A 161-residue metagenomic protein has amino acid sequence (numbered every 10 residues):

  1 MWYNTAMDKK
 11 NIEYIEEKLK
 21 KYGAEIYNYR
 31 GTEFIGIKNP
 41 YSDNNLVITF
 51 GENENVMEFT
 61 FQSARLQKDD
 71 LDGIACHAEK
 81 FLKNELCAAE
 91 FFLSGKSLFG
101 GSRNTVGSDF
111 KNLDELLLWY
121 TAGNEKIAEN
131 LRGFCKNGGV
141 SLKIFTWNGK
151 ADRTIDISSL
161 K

Functional and structural regions predicted by a protein language model:
M7-P40: N-terminal "first-domain core" detector
E17-A24, C76-E79, K83, C87 (+1 more regions): Generic surface-pattern signal
E25-Y27, N45-E52, A78, E90-K96: Short linear motifs in intrinsically disordered
G31, N53-E54, K96-F99, G149-K150: Intrinsic-disorder/low-complexity loop/linker signature
T32-P40, M57-F59, L98-N104, S108: Generic recognition of long tandem-repeat/solenoid scaffolds
Y41-H77, E125-K161: Intrinsically disordered, low-complexity regulatory segments enriched in Ser/Thr/Pro and charged residues
L71-A128: Amphipathic protein-protein interaction modules
